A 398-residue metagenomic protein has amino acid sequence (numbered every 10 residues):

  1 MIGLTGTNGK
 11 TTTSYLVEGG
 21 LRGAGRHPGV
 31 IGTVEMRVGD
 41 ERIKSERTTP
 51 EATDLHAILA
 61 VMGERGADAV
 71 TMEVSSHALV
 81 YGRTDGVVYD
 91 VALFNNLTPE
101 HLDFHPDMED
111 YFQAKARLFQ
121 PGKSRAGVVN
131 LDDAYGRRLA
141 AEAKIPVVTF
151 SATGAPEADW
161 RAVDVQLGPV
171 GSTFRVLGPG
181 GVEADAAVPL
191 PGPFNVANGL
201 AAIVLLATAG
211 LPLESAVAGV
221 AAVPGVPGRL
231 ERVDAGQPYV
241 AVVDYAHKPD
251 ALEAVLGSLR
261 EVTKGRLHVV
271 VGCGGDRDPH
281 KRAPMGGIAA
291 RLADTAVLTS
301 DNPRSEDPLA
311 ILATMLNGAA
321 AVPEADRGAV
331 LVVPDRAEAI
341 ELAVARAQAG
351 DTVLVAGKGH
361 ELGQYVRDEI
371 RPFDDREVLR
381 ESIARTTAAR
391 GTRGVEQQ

Functional and structural regions predicted by a protein language model:
M1-L131, Y135-A143, L200, A209 (+2 more regions): Phosphate-binding loop of NTP-binding sites
E18-G19, K44-E46, T84-Y89, P106-E109 (+6 more regions): Short, glycine/charged-enriched secondary-structure capping and boundary segments
R22, G181, A201-G228, R232-Q398: ATP-dependent carboxylate-amine ligase
G23-H27, R65-D68, V87-D90, K123-R125 (+8 more regions): Short coil/turn connectors at secondary-structure junctions
G32, V74, L131, S151 (+2 more regions): Short loop/edge segments at beta-strand edges and connector loops that shape dinucleotide/nucleotide cofactor-binding
T33-V34, S76, L97, A152 (+3 more regions): Short, ordered loop/turn segments at secondary-structure junctions
V91-F94, P146-A152, V269, L354: Short hydrophobic/aromatic-enriched beta-strand-loop microsegments
H105-F112, A116, A141-E253: Adenine nucleotide phosphate-binding catalytic loops in nucleotide-utilizing enzymes
